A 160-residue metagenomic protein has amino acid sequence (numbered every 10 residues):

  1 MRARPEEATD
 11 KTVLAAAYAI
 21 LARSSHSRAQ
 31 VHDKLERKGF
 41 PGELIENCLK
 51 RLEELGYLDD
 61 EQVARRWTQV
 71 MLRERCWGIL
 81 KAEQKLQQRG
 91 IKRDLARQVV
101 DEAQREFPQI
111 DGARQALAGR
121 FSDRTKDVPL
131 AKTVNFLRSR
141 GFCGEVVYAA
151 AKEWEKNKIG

Functional and structural regions predicted by a protein language model:
M1-G160: An alpha-helical, amphipathic repeat domain used for nucleic-acid recognition, typified by the mTERF helical solenoid
